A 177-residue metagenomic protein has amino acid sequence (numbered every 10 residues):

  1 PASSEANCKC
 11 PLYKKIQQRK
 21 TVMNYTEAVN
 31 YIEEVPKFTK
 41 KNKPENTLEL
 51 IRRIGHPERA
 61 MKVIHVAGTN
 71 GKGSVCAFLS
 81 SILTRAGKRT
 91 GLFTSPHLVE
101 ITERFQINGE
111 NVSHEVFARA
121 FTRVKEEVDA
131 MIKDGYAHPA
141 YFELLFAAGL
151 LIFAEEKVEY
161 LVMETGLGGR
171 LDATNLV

Functional and structural regions predicted by a protein language model:
A2-C8: Extreme N-terminal basic, low-complexity initiation segments that serve as generic localization/processing leaders
C8-V22: Short, Lys/Arg-enriched N-terminal segments with co-localized hydrophobic residues within the first ~10-30 amino acids
K15-Q17, E34-P36, R104-E110: Charged, low-complexity surface segments at secondary-structure and domain boundaries
R19-G68, V75, S81-A86, F93 (+1 more regions): Short functional linear segments
P44, I51-R52, H56-R59, R85-V177: ATP-dependent carboxylate-amine ligase catalytic core
V66-T69, G73, F146, V162: Buried hydrophobic positions in well-ordered alpha/beta secondary-structure cores of metabolic enzymes
